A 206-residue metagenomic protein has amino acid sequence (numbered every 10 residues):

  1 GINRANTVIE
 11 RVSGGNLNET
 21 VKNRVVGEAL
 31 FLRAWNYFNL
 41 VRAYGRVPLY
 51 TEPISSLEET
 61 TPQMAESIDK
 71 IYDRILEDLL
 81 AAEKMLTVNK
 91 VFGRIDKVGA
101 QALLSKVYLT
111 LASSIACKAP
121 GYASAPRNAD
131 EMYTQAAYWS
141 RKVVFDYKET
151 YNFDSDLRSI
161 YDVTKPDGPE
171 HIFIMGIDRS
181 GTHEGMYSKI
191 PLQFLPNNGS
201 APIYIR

Functional and structural regions predicted by a protein language model:
G1-Y44, T60-D73, E77-F92: Conserved, well-structured interaction surfaces
S13, E58, Y122-P126: A near-ubiquitous, low-amplitude feature marking generic local secondary-structure context
Y44-Y50: Short, flexible active-site-proximal loops enriched in glycine and acidic residues
V47, Y72, L80-E83, R94-R206: An aromatic- and glycine-enriched ligand-binding surface/loop that stacks and positions planar moieties
E52-E59: Short linear capping/connector segments at secondary-structure termini
